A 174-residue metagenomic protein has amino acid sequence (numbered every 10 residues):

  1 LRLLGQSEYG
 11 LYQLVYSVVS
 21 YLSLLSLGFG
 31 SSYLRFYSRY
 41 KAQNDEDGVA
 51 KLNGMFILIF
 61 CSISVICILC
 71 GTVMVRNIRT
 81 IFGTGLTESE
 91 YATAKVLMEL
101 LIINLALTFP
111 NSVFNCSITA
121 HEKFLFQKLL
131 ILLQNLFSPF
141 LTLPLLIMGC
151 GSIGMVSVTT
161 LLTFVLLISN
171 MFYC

Functional and structural regions predicted by a protein language model:
L1-S23, L52, S152-S157: Interfacial/gating helices of multi-pass transporter permease domains
L1-Y9, R79-L86, L146-C150: Helix-terminus/linker motif at the lipid-water interface of multi-pass membrane proteins
Q13, E46-S62, C70, A94-K95: Interfacial transmembrane-helix starts/ends
Q13-K41, I57-C67, L105-N111, V165-S169: Small-residue-rich midsections of specific transmembrane alpha-helices
I68-E88: Short membrane-interface helical motifs at transmembrane helix boundaries in multi-pass membrane transporters
V73, L86-N111, K128, L132-F137 (+1 more regions): Alpha-helical transmembrane segments of multi-pass membrane proteins
I103-L133, C150-I153, C174: Membrane-interface junctions at transmembrane-helix termini in multi-pass inner-membrane proteins
K128-C174: Hydrophobic alpha-helical transmembrane segments
